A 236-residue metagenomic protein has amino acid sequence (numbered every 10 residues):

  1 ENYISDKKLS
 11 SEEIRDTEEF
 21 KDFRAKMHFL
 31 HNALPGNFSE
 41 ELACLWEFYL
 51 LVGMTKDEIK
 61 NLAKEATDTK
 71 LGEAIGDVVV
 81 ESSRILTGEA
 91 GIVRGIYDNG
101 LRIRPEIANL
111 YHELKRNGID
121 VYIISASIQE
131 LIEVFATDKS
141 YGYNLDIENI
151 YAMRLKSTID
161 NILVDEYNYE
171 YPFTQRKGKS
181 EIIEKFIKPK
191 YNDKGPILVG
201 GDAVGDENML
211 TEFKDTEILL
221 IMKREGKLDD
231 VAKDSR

Functional and structural regions predicted by a protein language model:
N2-Y97: A metal-dependent, Asp-based hydrolase signature
D57, N61-R236: C-terminal cap/substrate-recognition subdomain and adjoining C-terminal extension of metal-dependent phosphatase-like
